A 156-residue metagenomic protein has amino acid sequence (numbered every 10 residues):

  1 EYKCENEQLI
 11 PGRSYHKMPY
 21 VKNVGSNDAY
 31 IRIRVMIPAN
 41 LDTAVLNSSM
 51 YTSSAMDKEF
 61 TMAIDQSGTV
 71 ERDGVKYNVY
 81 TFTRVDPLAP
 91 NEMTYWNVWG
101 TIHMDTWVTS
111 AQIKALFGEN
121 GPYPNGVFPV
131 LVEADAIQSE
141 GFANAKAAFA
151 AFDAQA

Functional and structural regions predicted by a protein language model:
C4-Q8: Short beta-strand segments of immunoglobulin-like
L9, R13-I31, A39, P90-A156: C-terminal, structured domain-capping segment
A39-T81: A surface/secretory-pathway sequence property marking extracellular, secreted, or lumenal proteins enriched
V85-P87: Amphipathic alpha-helical blocks and their helix-capping loop/short-beta junctions
